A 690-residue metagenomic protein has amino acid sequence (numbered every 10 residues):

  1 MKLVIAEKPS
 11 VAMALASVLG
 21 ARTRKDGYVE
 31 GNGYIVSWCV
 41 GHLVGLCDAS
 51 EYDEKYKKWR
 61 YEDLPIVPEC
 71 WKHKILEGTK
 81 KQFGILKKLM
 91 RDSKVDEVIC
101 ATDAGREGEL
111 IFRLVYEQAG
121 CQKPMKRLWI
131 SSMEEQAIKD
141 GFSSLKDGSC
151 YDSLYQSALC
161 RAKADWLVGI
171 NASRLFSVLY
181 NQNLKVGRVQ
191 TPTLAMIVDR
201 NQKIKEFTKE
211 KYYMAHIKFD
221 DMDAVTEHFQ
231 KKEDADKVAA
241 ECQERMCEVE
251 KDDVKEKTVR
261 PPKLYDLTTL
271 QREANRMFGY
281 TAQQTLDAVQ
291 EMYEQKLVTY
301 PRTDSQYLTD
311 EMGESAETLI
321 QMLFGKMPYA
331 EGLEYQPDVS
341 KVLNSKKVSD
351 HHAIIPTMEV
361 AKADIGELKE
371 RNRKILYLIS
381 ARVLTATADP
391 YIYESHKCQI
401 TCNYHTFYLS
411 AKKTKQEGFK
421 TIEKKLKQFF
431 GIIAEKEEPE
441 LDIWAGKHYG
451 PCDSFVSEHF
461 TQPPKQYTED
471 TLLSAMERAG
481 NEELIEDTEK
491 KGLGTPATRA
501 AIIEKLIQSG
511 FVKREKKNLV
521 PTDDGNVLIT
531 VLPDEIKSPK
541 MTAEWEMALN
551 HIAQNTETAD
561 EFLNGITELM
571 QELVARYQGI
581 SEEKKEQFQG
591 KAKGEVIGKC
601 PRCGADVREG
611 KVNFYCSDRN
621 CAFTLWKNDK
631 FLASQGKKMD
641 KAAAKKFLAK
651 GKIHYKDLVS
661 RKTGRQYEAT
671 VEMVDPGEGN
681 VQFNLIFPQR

Functional and structural regions predicted by a protein language model:
M1-A162, W166, E437, P463: Intrinsically disordered, low-complexity regulatory segments
M1-L3, A101-A104, N181-K185, V254-K263 (+3 more regions): Conserved short loop/turn motifs at secondary-structure junctions
K2-L3, M90, Q118, S173 (+3 more regions): Basic, low-complexity terminal or inter-domain segments flanking catalytic cores
P9-A16, G33-V36, V40, L76-K87 (+17 more regions): Amphipathic alpha-helical transducer elements in NTP-driven molecular machines
E30-N32, K218-M222, T401-H405, T663: Short strand-coil-strand connectors
S93, E135-F219, V254-T258: C-terminal or mid-to-C-terminal helical accessory/interaction module adjacent to the motor/catalytic core
K232-Y265, Q271: Metal- or metallocofactor-binding catalytic centers and their adjacent structured scaffolds across diverse enzyme
